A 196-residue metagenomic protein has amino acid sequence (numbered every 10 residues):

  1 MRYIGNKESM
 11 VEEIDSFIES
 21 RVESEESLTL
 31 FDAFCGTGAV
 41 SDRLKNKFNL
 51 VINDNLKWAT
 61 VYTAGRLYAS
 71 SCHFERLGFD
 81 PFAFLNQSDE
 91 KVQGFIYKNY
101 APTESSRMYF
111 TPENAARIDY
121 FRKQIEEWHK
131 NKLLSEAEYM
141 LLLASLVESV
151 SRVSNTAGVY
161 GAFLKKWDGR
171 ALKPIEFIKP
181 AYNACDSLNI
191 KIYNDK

Functional and structural regions predicted by a protein language model:
M1-T29, A33, A39-K47, Y62 (+1 more regions): S-adenosyl-L-methionine
N6-M10, E113, R117, I192: Soluble or luminal CAZymes and related metallo-dependent hydrolases
S27-T29, E138, L142, I190: Residue-level recognition of the N-termini of beta-strands and the immediately preceding loop/turn
T29, C35-G36, T103, F177: Sparse, context-dependent recognition of short Cys/His-centered cofactor- or disulfide-binding micro-motifs
F31, V51-N53, Y193: Hydrophobic/aromatic beta-strand patches that form the interior of the parallel beta-sheet core in alpha/beta enzyme
F34, L146, N194-K196: Short, flexible loop/turn elements at secondary-structure junctions
N49, N53-A184: Class I S-adenosyl-L-methionine-dependent methyltransferase module
P180-K196: Conserved mid-sequence domains
